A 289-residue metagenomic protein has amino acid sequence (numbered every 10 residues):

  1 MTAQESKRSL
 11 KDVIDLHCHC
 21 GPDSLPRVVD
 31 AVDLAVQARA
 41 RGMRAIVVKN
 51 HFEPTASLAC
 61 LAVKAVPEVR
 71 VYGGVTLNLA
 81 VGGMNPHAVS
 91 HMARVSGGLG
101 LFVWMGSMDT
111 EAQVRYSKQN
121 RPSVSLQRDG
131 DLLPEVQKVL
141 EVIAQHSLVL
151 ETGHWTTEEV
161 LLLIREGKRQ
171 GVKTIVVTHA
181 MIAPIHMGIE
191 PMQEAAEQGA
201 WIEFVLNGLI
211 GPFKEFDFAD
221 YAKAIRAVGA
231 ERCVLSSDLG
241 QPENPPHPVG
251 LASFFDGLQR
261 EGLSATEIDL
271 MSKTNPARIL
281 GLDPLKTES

Functional and structural regions predicted by a protein language model:
M1-V69: An N-terminally biased module of ancient metal coordination in phosphate/nucleic-acid-related enzymes
K7, A59-E68, H91-G100, E141-A144 (+3 more regions): Acidic (Asp/Glu)-rich catalytic clusters
D12-C18, I46-V48, Y72-V75, L101-M105 (+4 more regions): Hydrophobic faces of well-ordered beta-strands that scaffold small-molecule active sites in alpha/beta enzyme cores
H19-G21, H51-E53, G74-A80, G106-T110 (+4 more regions): Active-site beta-loop-alpha junctions enriched in small/polar residues
P67-R70, N78-T178: Extended substrate/RNA-proximal surfaces in nucleic-acid metabolism proteins
E141, H146-D217, V234: Catalytic pocket-lining loop regions of alpha/beta-barrel enzymes, especially the amidohydrolase/enolase/GH5 lineages
A230-H247: Short acidic/histidine-rich active-site segments
P248-S289: Mid-to-C-terminal alpha-helical segments outside catalytic/metal-binding sites
